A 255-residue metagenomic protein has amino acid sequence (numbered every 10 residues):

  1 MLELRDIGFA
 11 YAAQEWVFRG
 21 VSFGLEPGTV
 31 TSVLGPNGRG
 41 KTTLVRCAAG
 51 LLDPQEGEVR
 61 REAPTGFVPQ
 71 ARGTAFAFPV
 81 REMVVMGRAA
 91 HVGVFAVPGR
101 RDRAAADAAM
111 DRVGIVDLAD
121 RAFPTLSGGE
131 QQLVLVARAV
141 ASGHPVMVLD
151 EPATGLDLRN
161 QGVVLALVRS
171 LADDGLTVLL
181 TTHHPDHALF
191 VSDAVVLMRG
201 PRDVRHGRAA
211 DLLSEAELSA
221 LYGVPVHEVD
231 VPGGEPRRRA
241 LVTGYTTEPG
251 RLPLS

Functional and structural regions predicted by a protein language model:
M1-L4, G8-G20, E26, D53 (+1 more regions): A short, flexible loop at the N-terminus of ABC-type nucleotide-binding domains that lies
L34-P36: The feature captures the beta-strand-to-loop junction immediately N-terminal to the Walker
A49: Helix-to-loop junction immediately C-terminal to a conserved catalytic motif
V85, R100-L118: Conserved ABC ATPase "signature" region
A122-L126, E130: Conserved ABC ATPase signature
M147-E151: Catalytic Walker B motif of ABC-type/P-loop ATPase nucleotide-binding domains
L221-S255: ABC ATPase nucleotide-binding domains
